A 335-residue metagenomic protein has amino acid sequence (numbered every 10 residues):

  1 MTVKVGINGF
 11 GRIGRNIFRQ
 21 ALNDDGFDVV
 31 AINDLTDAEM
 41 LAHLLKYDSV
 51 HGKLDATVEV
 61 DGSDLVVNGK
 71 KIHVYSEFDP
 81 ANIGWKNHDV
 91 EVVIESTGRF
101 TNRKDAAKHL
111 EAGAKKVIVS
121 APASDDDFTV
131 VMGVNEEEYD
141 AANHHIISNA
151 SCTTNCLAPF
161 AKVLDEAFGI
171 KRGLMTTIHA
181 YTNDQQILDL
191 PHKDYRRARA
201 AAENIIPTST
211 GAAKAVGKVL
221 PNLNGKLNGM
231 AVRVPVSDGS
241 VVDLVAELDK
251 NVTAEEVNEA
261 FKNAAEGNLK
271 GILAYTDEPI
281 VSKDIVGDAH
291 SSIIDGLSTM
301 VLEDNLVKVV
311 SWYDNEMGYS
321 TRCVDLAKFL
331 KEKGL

Functional and structural regions predicted by a protein language model:
M1-A198, V301, D325, E332-G334: N-terminal Rossmann-like NAD(P) cofactor-binding subdomain of oxidoreductases, focused on the glycine-rich
F18, A107, A158-D165, T176 (+6 more regions): Predominant activation on well-ordered alpha-helical scaffold segments within soluble catalytic domains
L65, V130-M132, I146, L188 (+5 more regions): Short clusters of hydrophobic/aromatic residues that line enzyme substrate/ligand-binding pockets
T97, F168, L220-P221, L248 (+1 more regions): A broad structural signal for alpha-helix termini and local helix breaks/kinks
F128, E203, V242: Small-molecule pocket liners
A150-S151, I205-P207, Y313: Hydrophobic alpha-helical scaffolding
E166-S237: Acidic, glycine-rich segments within the central catalytic cores of soluble metabolic enzymes that bind/position
G229, V241, V245-L335: C-terminal active-site/capping subdomain that shapes the small-molecule cofactor and substrate pocket of enzyme
